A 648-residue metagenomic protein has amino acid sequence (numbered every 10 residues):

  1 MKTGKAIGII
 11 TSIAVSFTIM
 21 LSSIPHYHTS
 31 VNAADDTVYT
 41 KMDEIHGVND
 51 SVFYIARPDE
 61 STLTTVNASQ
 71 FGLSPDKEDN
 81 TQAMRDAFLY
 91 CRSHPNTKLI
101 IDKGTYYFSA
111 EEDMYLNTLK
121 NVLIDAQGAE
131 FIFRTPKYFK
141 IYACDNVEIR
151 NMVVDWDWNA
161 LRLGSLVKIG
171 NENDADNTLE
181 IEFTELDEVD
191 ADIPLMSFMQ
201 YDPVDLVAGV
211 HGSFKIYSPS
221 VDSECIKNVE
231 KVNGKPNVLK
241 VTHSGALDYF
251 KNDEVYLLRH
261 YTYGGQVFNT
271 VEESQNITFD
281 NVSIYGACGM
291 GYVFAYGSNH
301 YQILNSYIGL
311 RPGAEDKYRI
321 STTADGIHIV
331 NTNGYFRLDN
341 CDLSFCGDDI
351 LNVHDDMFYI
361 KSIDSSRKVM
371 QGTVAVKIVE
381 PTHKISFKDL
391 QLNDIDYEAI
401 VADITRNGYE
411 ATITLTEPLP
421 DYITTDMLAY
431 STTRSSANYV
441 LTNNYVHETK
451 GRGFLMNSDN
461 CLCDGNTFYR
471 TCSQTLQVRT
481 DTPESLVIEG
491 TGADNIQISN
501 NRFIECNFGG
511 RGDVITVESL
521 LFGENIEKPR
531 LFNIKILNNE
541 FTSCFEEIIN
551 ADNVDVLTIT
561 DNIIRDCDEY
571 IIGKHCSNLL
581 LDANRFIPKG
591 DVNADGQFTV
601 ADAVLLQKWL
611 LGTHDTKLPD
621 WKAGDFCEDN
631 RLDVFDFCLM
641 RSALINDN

Functional and structural regions predicted by a protein language model:
M20-T29, I587-N648: Cellulosome-associated attachment modules in secreted, modular CAZymes
D35-A83: Right-handed parallel beta-helix/beta-solenoid
S61, V66, T97-L99, Y106 (+26 more regions): Solenoid scaffold repeats with emphasis on beta-solenoid/beta-helix
Q70-G72, T81-L89, P95-V122, Q127-K140 (+3 more regions): N-terminal extracellular ligand-recognition/capping segment immediately after the signal peptide
N96-T97, A110-D113, F133-Y138, W158-R162 (+9 more regions): Short glycine/acidic-rich loop motifs that flank beta-strands on beta-rich extracellular proteins
W156, V167, I181-N233, V374-E410: Ser/Thr/Gly-rich low-complexity blocks that favor extended beta-strand/coil architectures
K215-G265, I395, I404-Y439, H447: Small/polar beta-strand repeat architecture
